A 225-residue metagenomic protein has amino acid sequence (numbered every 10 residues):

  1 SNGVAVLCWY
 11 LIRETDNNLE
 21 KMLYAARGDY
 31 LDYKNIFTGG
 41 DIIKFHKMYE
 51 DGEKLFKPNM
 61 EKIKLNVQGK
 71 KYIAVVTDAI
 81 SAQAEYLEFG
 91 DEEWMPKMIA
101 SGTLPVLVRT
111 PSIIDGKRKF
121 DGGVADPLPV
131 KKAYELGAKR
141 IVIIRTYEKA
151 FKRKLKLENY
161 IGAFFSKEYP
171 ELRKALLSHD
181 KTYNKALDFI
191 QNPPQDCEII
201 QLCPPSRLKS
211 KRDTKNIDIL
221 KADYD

Functional and structural regions predicted by a protein language model:
S1, C8-D225: Patatin-like phospholipase
